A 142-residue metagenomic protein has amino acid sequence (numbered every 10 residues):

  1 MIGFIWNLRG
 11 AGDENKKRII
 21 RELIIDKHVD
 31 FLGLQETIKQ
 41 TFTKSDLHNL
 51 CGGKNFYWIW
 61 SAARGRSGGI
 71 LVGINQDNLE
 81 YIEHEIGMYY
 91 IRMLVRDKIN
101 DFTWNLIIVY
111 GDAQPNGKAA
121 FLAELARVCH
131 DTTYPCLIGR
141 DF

Functional and structural regions predicted by a protein language model:
M1-T133, I138: Short phosphate/oxyanion-binding micro-motifs
R140-F142: Short, well-ordered beta-to-alpha junction loops that form the rim of enzyme active sites and present histidine/acidic
